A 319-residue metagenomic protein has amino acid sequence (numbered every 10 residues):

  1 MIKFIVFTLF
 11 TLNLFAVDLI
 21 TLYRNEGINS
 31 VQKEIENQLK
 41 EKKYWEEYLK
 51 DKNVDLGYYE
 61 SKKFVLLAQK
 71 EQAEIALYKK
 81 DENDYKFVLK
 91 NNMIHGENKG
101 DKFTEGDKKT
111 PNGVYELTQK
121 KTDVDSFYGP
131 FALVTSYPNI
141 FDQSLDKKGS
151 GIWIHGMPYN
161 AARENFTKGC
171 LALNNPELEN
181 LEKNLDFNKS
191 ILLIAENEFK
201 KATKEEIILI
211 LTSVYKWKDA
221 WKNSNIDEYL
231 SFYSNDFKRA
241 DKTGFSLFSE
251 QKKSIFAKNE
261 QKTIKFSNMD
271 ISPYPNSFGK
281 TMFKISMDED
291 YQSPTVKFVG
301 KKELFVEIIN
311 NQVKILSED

Functional and structural regions predicted by a protein language model:
F4-L12: Sec-dependent N-terminal signal peptides
V17-Y58: Extracellular/luminal recognition modules and glycoprotein regions
K42-G151, A161: Gly/Pro-biased beta-strand-loop elements
N92-N98, I154-P158, E289-Q292, L316-D319: Short, solvent-exposed aromatic-acidic interface loops
D107-N112, Q119-Y215: Exported/periplasmic cell-wall-interacting domains
E206-N225, F232: Short, aromatic-enriched amphipathic alpha-helices that serve as compact interaction elements
L230-P273: Short solvent-exposed beta->alpha transition segments
P273-D319: Exposed beta-sheet edge and beta->alpha loop/turn motif
